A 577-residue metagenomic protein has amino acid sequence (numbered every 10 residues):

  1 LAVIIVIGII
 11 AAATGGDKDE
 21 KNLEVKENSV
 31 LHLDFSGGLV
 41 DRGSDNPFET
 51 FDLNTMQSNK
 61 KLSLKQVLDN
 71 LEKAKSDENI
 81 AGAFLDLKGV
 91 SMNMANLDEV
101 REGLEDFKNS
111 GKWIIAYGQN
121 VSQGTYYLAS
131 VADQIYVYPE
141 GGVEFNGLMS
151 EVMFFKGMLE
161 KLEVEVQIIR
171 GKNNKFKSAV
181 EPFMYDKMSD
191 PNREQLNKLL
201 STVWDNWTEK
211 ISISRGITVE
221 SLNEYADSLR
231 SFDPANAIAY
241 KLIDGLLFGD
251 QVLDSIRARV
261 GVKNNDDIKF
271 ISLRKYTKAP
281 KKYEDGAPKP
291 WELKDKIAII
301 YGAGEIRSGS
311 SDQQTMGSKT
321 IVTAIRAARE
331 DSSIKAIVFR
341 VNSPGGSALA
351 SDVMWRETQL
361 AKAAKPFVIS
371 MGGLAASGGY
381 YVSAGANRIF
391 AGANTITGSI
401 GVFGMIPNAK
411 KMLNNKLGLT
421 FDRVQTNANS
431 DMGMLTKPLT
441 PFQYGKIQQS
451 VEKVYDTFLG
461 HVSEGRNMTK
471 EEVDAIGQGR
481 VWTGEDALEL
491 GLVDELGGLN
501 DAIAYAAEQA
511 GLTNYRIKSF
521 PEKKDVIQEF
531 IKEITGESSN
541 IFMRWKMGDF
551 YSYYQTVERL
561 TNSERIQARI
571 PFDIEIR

Functional and structural regions predicted by a protein language model:
I4-G8, D19-V25, E49-T50, T55 (+7 more regions): Non-catalytic accessory/assembly modules
I5-H32, D41-S44: Juxtamembrane, membrane-proximal amphipathic segments and lipid-exposed surfaces of hairpin/multipass modules
L31-V152, A287-M412, E452: Cleft-lining beta-strand/loop regions that shape enzyme active-site pockets
K156-R257, K410-L490, D494-A506, A510: Charged, glycine-interspersed solvent-exposed loop segments at helix/strand-loop junctions that cap or gate access
I213-S214, D244-L293, F403, L459-G465 (+1 more regions): C-terminal long alpha-helix characteristic of the crotonase
K282-P288, E292-A327, D331-S333, S450 (+1 more regions): Intrinsic disorder and flexible/low-complexity segments
Y301-G304, V341-S343, M371-G373, A393-T395 (+8 more regions): Active-site proximal loops enriched in glycine and acidic residues that flank catalytic Cys/His/Asp and coordinate
